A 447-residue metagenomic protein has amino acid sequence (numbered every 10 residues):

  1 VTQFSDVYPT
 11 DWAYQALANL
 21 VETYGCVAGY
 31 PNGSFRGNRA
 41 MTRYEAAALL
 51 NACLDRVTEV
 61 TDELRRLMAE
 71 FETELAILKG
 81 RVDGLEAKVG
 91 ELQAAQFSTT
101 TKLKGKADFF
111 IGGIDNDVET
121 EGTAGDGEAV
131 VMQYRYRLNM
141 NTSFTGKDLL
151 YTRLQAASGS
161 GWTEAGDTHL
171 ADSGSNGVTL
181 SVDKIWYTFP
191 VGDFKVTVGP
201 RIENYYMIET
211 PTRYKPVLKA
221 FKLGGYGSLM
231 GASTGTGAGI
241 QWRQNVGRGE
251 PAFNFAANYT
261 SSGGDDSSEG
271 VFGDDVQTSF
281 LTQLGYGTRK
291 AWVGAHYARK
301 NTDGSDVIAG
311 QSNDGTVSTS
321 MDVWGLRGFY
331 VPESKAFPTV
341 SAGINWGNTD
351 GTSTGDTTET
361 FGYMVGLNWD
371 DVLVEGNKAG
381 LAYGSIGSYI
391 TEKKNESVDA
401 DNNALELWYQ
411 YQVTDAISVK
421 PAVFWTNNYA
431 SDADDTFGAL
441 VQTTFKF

Functional and structural regions predicted by a protein language model:
V1-G199, E203, P216, L223-Y259 (+8 more regions): Beta-barrel outer-membrane channel/assembly domains of diderm bacteria
Y206-I208, R213-K219: Long, hydrophobic, well-ordered secondary-structure blocks that form the structural core and pocket-lining surfaces
G304, I308-G310: Surface-exposed beta-strand-turn/loop segments characteristic of Gram-negative outer-membrane beta-barrels
